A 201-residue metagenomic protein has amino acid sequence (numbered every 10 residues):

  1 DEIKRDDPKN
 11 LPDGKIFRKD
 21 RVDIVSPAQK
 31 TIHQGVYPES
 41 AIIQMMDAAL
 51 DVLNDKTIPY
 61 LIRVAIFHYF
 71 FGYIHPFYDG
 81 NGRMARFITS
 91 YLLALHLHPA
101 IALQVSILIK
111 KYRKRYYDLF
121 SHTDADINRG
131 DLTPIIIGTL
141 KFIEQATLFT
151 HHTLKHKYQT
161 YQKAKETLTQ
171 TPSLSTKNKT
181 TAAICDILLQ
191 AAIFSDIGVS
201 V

Functional and structural regions predicted by a protein language model:
D1-V201: FIC/Doc superfamily catalytic core
